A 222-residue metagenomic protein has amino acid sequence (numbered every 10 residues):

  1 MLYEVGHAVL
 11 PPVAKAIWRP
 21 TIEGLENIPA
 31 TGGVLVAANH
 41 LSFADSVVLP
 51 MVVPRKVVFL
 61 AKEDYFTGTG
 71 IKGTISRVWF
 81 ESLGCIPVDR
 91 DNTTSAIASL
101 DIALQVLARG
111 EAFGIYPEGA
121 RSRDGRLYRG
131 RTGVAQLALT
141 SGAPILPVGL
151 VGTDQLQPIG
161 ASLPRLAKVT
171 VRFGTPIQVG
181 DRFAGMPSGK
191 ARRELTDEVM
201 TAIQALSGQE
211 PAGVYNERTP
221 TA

Functional and structural regions predicted by a protein language model:
M1-I17, T69-G84, S162-K168: Alpha-helical membrane-targeting segments
L2-V5, I97-A222: Non-catalytic C-terminal accessory region of glycerolipid acyltransferases and related lyso-lipid remodeling enzymes
Y3, A8-H40: Helix-to-loop junction immediately C-terminal to a conserved catalytic motif
K15-I22, S95-I97, T153-Q155: Short gly/ser/thr-rich secondary-structure transition/capping motifs
P20-L25, A44-S46, G73, L100-I102 (+1 more regions): A generic local structural motif
G24, N39, A61-K62, G84 (+2 more regions): A secondary-structure boundary/capping signal
A30-T93: Catalytic core of membrane glycerolipid acyltransferases/transacylases, capturing the structured, soluble-facing
